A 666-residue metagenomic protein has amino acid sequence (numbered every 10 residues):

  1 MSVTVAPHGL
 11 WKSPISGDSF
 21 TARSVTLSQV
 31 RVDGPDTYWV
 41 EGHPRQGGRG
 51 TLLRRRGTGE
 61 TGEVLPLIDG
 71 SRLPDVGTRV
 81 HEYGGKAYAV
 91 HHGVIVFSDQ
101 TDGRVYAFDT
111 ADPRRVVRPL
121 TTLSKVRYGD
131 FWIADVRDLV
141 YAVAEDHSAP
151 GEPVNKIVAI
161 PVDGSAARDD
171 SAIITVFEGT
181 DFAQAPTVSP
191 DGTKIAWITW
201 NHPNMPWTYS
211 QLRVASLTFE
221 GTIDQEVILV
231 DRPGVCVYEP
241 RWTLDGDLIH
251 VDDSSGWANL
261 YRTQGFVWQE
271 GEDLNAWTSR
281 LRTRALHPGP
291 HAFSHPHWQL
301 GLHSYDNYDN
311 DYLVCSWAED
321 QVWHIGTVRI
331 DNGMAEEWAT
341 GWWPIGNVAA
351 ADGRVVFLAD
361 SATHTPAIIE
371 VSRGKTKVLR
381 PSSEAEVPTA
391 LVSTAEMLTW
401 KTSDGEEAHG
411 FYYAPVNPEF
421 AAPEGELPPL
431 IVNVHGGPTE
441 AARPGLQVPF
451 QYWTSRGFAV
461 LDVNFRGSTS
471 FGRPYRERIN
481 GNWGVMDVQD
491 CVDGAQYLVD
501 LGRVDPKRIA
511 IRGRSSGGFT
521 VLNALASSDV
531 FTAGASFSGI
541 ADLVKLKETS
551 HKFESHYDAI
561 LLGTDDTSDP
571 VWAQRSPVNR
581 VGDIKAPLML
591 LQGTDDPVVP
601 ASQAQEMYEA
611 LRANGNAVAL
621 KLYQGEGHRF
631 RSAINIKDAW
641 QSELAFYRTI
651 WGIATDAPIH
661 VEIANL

Functional and structural regions predicted by a protein language model:
M1-D36, G42-Q46, T51: Sequence/structural signature of beta-propeller modules and their immediately flanking N-terminal secretory/stalk
S13-F20, L65-I68, L73-T78, V116-T122 (+5 more regions): A short beta-strand motif characteristic of beta-propeller blades
A22-D36, L73-I95, K125-V140, E178-I195 (+9 more regions): Conserved beta-propeller blade repeats
S24-Q29, V40-E41, G50, G129 (+8 more regions): Non-catalytic accessory segments flanking enzyme active sites
E41-T51, L73-E82, F97-V105, T122-Y128 (+12 more regions): A flexible loop/linker signature enriched in serine peptidases of the S9 family
R56-G59, D109-P113, P161-A166, L217-E220 (+3 more regions): Short loop/turn segments that connect beta-strands within beta-propeller blades
S148, P203, S382-K507, R514 (+2 more regions): Cap/lid segment of the alpha/beta-hydrolase catalytic domain
F465-L666: Active-site-proximal cap/loop segments of hydrolase catalytic domains
